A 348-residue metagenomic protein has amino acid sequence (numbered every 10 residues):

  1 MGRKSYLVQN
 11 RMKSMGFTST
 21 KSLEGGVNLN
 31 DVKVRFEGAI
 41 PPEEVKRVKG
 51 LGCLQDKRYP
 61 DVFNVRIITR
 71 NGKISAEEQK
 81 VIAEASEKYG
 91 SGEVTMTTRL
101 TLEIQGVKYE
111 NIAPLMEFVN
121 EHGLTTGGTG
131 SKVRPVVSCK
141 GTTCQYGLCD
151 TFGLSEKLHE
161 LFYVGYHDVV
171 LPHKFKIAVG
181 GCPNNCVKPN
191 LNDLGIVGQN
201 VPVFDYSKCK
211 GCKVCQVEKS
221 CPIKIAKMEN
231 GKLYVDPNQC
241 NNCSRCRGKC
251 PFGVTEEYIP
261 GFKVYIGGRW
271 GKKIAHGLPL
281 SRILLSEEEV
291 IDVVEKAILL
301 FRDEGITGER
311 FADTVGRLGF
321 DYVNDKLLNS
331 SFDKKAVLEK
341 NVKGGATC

Functional and structural regions predicted by a protein language model:
M1-D31: Rhodanese-like catalytic fold shared by cysteine-dependent sulfurtransferases and DSP/PTP-type phosphatases
V32-E78, G261, F332-K334: N-terminal basic/disordered segments at the start of proteins
A39-I40, F63-V214, Y234, N238-Q239: Small-residue-enriched alpha-helical segments and adjacent helix-cap loops that form tight helix-helix packing
E77, D325-L328, K335-C348: Long C-terminal interaction/binding lobes of large macromolecular proteins
R99, E110-N111, L115-F118, L318-L328 (+1 more regions): Terminal amphipathic helices with adjacent charged low-complexity linkers/tails
V136-C139, K176-P183, A312-Y322, K343-G344: A glycine-rich phosphate-binding loop feature that marks nucleotide/adenosyl-phosphate handling sites
V214-Y234, R245-G261: Iron-sulfur cluster-binding cysteine motifs and their immediate structural context in ferredoxin-like electron-transfer
P260, G268-I306: A hydrophobic, small-residue-rich beta->alpha segment in the mid-to-C-terminal subdomain of diverse proteins
